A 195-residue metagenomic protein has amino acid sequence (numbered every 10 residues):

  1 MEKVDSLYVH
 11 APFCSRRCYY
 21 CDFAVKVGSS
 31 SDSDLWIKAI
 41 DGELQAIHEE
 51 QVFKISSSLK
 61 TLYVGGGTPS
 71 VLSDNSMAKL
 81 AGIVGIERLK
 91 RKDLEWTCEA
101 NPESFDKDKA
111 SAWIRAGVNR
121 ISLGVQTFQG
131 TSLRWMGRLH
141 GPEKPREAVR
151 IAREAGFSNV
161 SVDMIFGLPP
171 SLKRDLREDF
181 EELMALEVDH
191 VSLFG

Functional and structural regions predicted by a protein language model:
M1-L7, F23, F53-S57: N-terminal [4Fe-4S]-dependent radical SAM core
V9-A11, V125: Alpha/beta-hydrolase
A11-P12, E154: Short glycine/proline-enriched loop/turn "hinge" motifs that connect secondary-structure elements and lie
P12-V25: Local cysteine-cluster metal-coordination motifs and their immediate loop/turn environment, predominantly Fe-S cluster
V25-F53, S58-G195: Conserved non-cysteine loop/helix-boundary elements of the Radical SAM core domain that shape
